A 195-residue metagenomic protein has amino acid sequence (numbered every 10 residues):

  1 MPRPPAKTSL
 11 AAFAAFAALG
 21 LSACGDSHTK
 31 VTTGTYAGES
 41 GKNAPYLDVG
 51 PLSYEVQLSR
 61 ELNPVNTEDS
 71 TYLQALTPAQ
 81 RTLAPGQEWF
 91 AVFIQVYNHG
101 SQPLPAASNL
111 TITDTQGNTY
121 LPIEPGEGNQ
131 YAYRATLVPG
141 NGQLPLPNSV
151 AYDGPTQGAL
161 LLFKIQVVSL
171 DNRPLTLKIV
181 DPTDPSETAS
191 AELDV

Functional and structural regions predicted by a protein language model:
M1-S22: Sec-dependent bacterial lipoprotein signal peptides
C24-V195: Conserved functional micro-motifs across diverse proteins
